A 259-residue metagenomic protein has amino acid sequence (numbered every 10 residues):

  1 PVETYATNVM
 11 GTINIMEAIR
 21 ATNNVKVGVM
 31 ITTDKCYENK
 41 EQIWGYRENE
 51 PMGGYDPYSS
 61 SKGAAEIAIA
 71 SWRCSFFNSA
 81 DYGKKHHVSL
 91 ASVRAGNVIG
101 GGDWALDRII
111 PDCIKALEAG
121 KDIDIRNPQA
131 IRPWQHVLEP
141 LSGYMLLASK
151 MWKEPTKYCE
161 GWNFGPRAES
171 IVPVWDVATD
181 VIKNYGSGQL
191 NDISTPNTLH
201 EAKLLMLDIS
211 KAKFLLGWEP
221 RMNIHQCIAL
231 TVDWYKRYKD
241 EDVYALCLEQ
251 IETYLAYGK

Functional and structural regions predicted by a protein language model:
V2-E17, A21-V27, C36-N97, W104-A105: Catalytic helix-loop patch of NAD(P)-dependent Rossmann-fold dehydrogenases
A6-V9, Y58, K62, D103 (+5 more regions): Short, solvent-exposed loop/helix junctions and linker helices that flank or host conserved functional motifs
N8, T12, L106-P111, Y144 (+1 more regions): Amphipathic alpha-helical segments in well-structured domains
E17-A21, A70, C74, K115 (+3 more regions): Short, well-ordered alpha-helices that flank and scaffold nucleotide-derived cofactor binding pockets
T33: Residue(s) in the substrate-gating loop at a strand-loop-helix junction that position the organic substrate next
N97, L117-K259: C-terminal substrate-binding subdomain of Rossmann-fold SDR/epimerase-dehydratase oxidoreductases
